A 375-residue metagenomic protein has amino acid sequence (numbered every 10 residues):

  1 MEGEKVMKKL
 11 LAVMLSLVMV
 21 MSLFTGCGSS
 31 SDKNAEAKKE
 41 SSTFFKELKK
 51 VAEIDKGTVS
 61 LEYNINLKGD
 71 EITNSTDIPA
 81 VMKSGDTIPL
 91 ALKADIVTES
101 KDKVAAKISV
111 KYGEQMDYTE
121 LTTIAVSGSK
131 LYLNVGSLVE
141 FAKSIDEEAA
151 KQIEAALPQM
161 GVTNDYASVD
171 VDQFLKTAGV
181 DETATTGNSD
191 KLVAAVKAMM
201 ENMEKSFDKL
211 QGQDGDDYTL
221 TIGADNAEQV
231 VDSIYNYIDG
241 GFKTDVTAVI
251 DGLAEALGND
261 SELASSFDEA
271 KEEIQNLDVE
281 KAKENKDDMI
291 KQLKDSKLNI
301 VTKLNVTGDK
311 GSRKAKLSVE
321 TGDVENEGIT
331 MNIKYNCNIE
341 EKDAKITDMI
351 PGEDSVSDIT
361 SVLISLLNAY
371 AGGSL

Functional and structural regions predicted by a protein language model:
M1-V6: Short, Lys/Arg-enriched N-terminal segments with co-localized hydrophobic residues within the first ~10-30 amino acids
K8-S16: Sec-dependent signal peptide recognition, specifically the positively charged N-region followed immediately by
S22-G26: C-terminal motif of bacterial Sec signal peptides marking the signal peptidase cleavage site
G28-L375: Subset-of-secretome marker
